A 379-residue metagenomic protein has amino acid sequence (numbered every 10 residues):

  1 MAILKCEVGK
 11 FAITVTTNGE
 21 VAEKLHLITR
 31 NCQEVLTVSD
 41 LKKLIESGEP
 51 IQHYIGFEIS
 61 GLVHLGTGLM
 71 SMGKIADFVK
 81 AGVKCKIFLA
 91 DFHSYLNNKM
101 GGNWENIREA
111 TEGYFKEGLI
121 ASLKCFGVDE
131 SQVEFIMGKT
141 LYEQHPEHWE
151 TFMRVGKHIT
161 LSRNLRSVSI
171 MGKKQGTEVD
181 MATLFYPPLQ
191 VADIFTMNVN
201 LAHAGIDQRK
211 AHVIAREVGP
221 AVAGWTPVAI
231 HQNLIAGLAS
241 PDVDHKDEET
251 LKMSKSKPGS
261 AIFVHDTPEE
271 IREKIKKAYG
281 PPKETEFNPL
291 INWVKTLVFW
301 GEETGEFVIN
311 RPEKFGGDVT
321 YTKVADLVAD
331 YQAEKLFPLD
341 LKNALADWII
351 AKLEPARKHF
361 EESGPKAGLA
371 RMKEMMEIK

Functional and structural regions predicted by a protein language model:
M1-C6, M375-K379: Intrinsic disorder/low-complexity signal
A2-E46: N- or domain-start disorder-to-order transition segments that initiate the globular core
T29-N98, L201-A215: N-terminal catalytic cores of NTP/NDP-binding nucleotidyl/phosphoryl-transfer enzymes
C32-T37, I136, I262-V264: Short acidic-hydrophobic, aromatic-tinged amphipathic segments that line or gate anion-handling sites
H64, L119, T250: Divalent metal-coordination and catalytic microenvironments
A90-W104, Q232-L238: Short connector loops at secondary-structure junctions
W104-H231: Divalent-metal (Mg2+/Mn2+/Ca2+)-assisted nucleotide/phosphate chemistry catalytic cores
V191, R209-K379: Conserved nucleotide- and phosphate/pyrophosphate-binding catalytic cores in adenylate/nucleotidyl-handling enzymes
